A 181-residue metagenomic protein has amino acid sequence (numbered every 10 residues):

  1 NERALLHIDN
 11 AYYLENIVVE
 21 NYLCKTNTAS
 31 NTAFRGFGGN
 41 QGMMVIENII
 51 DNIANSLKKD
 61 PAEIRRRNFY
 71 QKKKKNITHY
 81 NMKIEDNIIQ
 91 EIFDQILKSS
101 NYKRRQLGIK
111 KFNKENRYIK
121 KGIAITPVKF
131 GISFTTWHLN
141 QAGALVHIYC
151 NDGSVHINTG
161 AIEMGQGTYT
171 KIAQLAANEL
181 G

Functional and structural regions predicted by a protein language model:
N1-G42, K114-G181: Gly/Pro-rich active-site capping loops and adjacent beta-alpha segments that organize cofactor/substrate pockets
N31-S56, I77-N101: Glycine-rich and small/hydrophobic secondary-structure elements
A54-K58, N178-G181: Phosphate/pyrophosphate-binding loops at sites that engage ATP/ADP/AMP, CoA/4′-phosphopantetheine, polyphosphate
R65-R66, I172: Short hydrophobic alpha-helical segments that form membrane-spanning helices or hydrophobic packing faces of helical
R66-I148: Accessory "access/gating" subregions that flank catalytic or transport cores
